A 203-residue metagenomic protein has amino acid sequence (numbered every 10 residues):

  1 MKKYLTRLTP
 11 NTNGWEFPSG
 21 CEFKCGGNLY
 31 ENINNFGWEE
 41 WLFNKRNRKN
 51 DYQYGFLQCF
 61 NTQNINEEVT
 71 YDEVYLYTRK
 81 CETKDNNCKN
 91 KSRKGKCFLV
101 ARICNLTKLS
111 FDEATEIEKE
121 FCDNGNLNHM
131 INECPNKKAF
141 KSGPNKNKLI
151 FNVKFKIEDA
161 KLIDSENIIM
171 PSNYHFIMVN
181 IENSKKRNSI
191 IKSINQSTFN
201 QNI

Functional and structural regions predicted by a protein language model:
M1-E40, F111-I203: Contiguous surface segments at macromolecular interaction interfaces
F17-T70: Short N-terminal edge-element motif at the start of the domain
R46, Y52-F60, C97-V100, E113-T115 (+1 more regions): Mature extracellular "passenger" or substrate-interacting domains of secreted, surface-exposed proteins
I65-N90: Short coil-to-beta transition motif at edge beta-strands of beta-rich domains
Y71-E73, F98-V100, I150-N152: Extracellular structured ligand-interaction cores
C81, K108, A160: Short, solvent-exposed loop/turn segments at secondary-structure junctions
S92-K94: Short consensus segments that form the blades of beta-propeller domains, in both extracellular/periplasmic
F98-K108: Short beta-strand-centered aromatic/proline hotspots
